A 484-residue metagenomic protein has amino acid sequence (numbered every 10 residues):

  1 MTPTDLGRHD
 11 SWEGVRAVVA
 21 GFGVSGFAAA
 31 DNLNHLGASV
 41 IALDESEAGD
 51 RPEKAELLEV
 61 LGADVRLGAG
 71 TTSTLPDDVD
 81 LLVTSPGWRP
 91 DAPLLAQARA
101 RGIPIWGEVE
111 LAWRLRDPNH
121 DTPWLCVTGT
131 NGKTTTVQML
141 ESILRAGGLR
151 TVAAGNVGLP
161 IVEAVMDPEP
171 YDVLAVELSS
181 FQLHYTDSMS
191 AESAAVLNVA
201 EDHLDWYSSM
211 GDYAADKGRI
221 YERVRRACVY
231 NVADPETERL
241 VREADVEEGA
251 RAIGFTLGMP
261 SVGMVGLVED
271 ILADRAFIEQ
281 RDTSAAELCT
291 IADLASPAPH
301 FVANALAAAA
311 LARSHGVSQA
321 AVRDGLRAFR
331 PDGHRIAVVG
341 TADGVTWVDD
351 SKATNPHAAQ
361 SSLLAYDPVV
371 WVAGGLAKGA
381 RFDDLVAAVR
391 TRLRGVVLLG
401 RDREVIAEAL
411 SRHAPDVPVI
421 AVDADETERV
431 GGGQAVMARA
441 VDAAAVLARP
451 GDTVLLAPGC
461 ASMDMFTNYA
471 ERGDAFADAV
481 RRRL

Functional and structural regions predicted by a protein language model:
M1-G107, L111, R483: N-terminal leader/targeting and accessory segments in enzymes
L6-R16, A28-L36, L288-R394, E408: Nucleotide phosphate-binding/pyrophosphate-handling subdomain across enzymes that bind or process nucleotide phosphates
L33, L82, V127, N156 (+12 more regions): Residue-level signal for inorganic ion chemistry
A38-E47, V229-V232, V372-A373, R392-D402: Short internal beta-strands
S39-D44, V152-A153, A175, G254 (+1 more regions): Short beta-strand "acidic-cap" motif of Rossmann-like dinucleotide-binding folds
D44, L67-A69, W106-L111, A154 (+5 more regions): Beta-strand->loop->alpha-helix junctions that form or flank phosphate-binding loops in nucleotide-handling enzymes
K54-E59, V386-P450: C-terminal helical cap/extension that packs against the catalytic core of soluble nucleotide-cofactor enzymes
S73-V79, P86-V232, E236-E248, Y366 (+2 more regions): Phosphate-binding loop of NTP-binding sites
